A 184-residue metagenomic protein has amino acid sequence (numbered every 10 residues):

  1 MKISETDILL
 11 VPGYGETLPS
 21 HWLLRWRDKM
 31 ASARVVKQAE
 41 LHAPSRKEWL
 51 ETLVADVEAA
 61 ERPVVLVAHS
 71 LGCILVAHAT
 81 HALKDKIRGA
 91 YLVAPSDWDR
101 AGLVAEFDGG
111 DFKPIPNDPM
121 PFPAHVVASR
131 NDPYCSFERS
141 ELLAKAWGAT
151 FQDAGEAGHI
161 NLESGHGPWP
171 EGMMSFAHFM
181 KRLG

Functional and structural regions predicted by a protein language model:
K2-R62: Active-site catalytic motif of lipid deacylating hydrolases and related acyltransferases
L18, P133-R139: Conserved alpha/beta-hydrolase "acid-adjacent" motif
S32-R34, K145-N161: Catalytic histidine neighborhood in serine/cysteine hydrolases with alpha/beta-hydrolase-type architecture
P44-K47, A157-W169: Catalytic histidine-centered segment of alpha/beta-hydrolase-like enzymes
L66-A77: Gly/Ala-rich beta-loop-alpha elbow adjacent to hydrolase catalytic centers
D85-R100: A conserved short beta-strand
M120, H125-A128, D132: Short beta-strand/loop motif that positions the catalytic acidic residue of the alpha/beta-hydrolase fold
G165-G184: Catalytic active-site module of serine/aspartate enzymes centered on a nucleophile-bearing elbow/loop
